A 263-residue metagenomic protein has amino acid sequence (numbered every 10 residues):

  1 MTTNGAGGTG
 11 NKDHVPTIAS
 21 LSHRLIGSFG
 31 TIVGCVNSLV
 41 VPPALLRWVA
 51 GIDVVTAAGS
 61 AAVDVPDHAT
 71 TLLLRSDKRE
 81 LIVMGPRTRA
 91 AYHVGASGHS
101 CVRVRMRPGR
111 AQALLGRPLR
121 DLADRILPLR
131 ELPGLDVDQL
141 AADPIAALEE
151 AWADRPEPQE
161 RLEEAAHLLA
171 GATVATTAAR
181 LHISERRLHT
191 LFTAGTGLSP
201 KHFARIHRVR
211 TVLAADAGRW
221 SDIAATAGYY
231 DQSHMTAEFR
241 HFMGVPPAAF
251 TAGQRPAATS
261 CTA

Functional and structural regions predicted by a protein language model:
M1-T176, R180-E185, G195-P200, R219-Y230 (+1 more regions): Alpha-helical bundle regulatory/interaction domains
F192, A204, F239-R240, T251: DNA major-groove recognition helix of helix-turn-helix
A214: Ferredoxin-type iron-sulfur electron-transfer modules in oxidoreductases and energy-metabolism complexes
A224, T236, M243: Ser/Thr-glycine-rich phosphate-binding loops at phosphate-binding pockets of nucleotides, nucleotide cofactors
Y229-D231, E238, F242: The feature captures the conserved acid-bearing segment of alpha/beta-hydrolase catalytic domains
